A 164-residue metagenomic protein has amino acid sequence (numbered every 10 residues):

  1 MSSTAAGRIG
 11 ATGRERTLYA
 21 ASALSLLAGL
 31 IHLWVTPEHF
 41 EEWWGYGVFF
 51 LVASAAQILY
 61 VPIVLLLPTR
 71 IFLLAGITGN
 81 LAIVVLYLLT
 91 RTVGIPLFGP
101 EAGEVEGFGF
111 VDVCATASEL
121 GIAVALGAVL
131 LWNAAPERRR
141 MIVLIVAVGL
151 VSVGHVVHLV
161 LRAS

Functional and structural regions predicted by a protein language model:
M1-G13: Short, Lys/Arg-rich, polar N-terminal cytosolic tail immediately upstream of the first transmembrane signal-anchor
R14, W34-A56: Transmembrane alpha-helix entry/boundary detector in multi-pass membrane proteins
L18-L30, A147-V151: Alpha-helical transmembrane segments
A23, L27, G47-I63, T78-L88 (+1 more regions): Core segments of alpha-helical transmembrane spans in multipass integral membrane proteins
R70, L74, W132-A147: Membrane-interfacial entry segments at the cytosolic side of transmembrane helices
L97-E106, A128-M141: Membrane-helix boundary connector in multi-pass membrane proteins
A102-A117: Short aromatic-rich membrane-water interface segments that cap or initiate transmembrane helices in multi-pass membrane
V153-S164: Juxtamembrane boundary at the C-terminal end of a transmembrane helix
